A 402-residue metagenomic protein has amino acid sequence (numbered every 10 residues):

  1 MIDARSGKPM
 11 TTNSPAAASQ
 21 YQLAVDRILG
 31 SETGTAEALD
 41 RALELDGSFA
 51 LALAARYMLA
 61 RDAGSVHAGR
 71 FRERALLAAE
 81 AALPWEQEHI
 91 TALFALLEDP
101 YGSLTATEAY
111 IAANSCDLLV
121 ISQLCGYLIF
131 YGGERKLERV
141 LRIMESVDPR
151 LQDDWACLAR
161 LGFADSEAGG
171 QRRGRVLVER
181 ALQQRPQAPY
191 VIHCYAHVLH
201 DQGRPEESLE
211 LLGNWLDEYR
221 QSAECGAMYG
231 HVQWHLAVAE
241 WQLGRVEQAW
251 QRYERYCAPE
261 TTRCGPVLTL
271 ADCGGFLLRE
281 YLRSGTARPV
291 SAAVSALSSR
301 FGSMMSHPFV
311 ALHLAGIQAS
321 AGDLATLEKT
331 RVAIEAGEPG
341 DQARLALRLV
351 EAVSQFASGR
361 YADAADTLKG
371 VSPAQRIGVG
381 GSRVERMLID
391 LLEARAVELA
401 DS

Functional and structural regions predicted by a protein language model:
N13-R41, L45, Q87-G102, Q123 (+3 more regions): Alpha-helical segment of the N-proximal tetratricopeptide repeat
P15-Q20, G47-A50, A82-E88, N114-I121 (+7 more regions): Generic helix N-cap/helix-start motif at coil->alpha-helix transitions
V25, L51-D62, T91-E98, L119-G133 (+7 more regions): Tandem amphipathic alpha-helical repeat scaffolds
D26-E37, A60-R72, A95-L104, L128-I143 (+6 more regions): Helix-turn-helix repeat elements of alpha-solenoid scaffolds
G34-G69, I111-Y131, A188, P373-E385: Short, charge-rich amphipathic alpha-helical segments embedded in non-transmembrane helical bundles/solenoids
D40-D46, L76-A82, E108-C116, M144-Q152 (+6 more regions): Solenoid-like repeat scaffolds
A50-L51, R70-V198: Internal alpha-solenoid helical repeat scaffolds
V238-S402: Helix-coil-helix junctions within alpha-helical repeat/solenoid scaffolds
